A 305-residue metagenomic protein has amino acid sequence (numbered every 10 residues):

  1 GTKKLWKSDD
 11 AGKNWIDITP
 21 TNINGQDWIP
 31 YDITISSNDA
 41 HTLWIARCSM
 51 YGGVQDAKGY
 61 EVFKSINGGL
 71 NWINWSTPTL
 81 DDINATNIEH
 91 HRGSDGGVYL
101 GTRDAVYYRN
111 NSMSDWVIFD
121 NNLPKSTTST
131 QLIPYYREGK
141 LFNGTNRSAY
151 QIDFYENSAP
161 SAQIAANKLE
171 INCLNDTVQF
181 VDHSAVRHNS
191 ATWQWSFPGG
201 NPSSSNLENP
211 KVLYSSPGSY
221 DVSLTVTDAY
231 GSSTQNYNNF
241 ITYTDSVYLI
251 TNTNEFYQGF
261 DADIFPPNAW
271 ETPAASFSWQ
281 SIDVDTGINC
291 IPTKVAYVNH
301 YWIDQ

Functional and structural regions predicted by a protein language model:
G1-S161, C173, F256: Extracellular glycan-interacting surfaces
K168-D176: Short, solvent-exposed loop/linker segments at the N-terminal edge of repeated beta-sheet extracellular domains
N175-S184: A short beta-strand segment in extracellular, disulfide-stabilized domains
S190-L213: Surface-exposed, flexible coil segments in extracellular/virion-facing regions
T227-S232: Short, solvent-exposed loop/turn segments at the edges of extracellular beta-sandwich modules
Q235-D245: C-terminal edge beta-strand
S246, T253-D304: Extracellular glycan-recognition surfaces and repeat-rich motifs
